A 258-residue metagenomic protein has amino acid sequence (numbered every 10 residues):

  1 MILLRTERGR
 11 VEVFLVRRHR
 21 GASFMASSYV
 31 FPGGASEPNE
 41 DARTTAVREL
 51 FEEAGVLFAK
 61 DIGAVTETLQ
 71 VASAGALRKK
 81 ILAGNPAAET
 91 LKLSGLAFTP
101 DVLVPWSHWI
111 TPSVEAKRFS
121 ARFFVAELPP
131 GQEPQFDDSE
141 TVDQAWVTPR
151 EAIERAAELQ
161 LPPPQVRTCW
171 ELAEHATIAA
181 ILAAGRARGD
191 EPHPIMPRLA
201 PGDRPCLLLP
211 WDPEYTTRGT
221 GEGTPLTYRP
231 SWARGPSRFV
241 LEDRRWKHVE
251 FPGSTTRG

Functional and structural regions predicted by a protein language model:
M1-L3: Short beta-strand scaffold segments in enzyme catalytic cores
R5-R10, G202-R204: Short acidic-glycine loop/turn motifs at beta-strand connectors
R10-K80, E151-Q160: Conserved Nudix-box catalytic region and its N-terminal flanking loop in Nudix hydrolases and closely related
L50, F124, C169: Terminal peptide-recognition signature
T66-E115: Charged mid-protein connector segments
A76-L96, P162-A187: Acidic, glycine-rich loop-and-strand cores that form catalytic or ligand-binding grooves in diverse globular domains
T90-W109, S120-G131, Q135-L159: NUDIX/MutT-family hydrolases
Q165, L172-G258: Core RNA-modification/binding signature centered on pseudouridine synthases
